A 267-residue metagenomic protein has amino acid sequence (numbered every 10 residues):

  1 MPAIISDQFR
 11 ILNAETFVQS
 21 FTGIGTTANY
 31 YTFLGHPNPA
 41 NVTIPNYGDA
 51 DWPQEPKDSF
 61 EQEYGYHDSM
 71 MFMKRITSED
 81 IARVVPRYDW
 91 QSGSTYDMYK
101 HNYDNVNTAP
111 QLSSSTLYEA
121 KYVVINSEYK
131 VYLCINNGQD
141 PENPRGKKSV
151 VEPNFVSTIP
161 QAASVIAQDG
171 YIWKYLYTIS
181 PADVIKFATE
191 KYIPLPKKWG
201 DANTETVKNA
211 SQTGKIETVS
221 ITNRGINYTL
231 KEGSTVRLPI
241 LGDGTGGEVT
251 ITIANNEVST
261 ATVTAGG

Functional and structural regions predicted by a protein language model:
M1-S211: Tryptophan-rich substrate-binding surfaces of secreted polymer-degrading and adhesive proteins
I166-G267: Conserved, function-critical positions that sit in or immediately flank catalytic and ligand-binding motifs
